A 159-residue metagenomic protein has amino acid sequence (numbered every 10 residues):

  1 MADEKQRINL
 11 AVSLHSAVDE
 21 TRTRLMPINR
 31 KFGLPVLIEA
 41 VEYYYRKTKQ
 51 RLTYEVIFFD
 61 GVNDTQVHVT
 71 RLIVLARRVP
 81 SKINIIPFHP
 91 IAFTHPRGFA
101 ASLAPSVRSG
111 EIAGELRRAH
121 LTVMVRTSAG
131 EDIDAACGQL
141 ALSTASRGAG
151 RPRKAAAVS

Functional and structural regions predicted by a protein language model:
M1-F59, K82-N84: Core AdoMet radical
E42-R51, V56-S159: Auxiliary Fe-S-binding modules of radical SAM enzymes
